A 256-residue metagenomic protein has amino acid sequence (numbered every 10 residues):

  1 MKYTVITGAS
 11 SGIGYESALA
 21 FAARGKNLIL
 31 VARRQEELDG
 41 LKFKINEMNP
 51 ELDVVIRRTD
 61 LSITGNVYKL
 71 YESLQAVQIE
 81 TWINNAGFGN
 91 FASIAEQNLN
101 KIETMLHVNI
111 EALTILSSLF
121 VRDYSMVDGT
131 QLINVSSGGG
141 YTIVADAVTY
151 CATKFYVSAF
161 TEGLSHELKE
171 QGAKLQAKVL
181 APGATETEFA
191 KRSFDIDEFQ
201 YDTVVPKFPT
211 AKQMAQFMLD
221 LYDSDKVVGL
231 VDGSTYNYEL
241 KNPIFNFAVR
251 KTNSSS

Functional and structural regions predicted by a protein language model:
S10-G12: Conserved glycine-rich cofactor-binding loop
R24-G40: Conserved glycine-rich Rossmann-like NAD(P)H-binding loop of the short-chain dehydrogenase/reductase
N85-N90: Conserved NAD(P)H cofactor-binding loop of Rossmann-fold oxidoreductase domains
S93-I94, K101-L106: Substrate-binding pocket helix/loop in short-chain dehydrogenase/reductase
S117, T153: Active-site helix of classical SDR
S137: Residue(s) in the substrate-gating loop at a strand-loop-helix junction that position the organic substrate next
V179-L180, I196-N246: C-terminal helical subdomain
